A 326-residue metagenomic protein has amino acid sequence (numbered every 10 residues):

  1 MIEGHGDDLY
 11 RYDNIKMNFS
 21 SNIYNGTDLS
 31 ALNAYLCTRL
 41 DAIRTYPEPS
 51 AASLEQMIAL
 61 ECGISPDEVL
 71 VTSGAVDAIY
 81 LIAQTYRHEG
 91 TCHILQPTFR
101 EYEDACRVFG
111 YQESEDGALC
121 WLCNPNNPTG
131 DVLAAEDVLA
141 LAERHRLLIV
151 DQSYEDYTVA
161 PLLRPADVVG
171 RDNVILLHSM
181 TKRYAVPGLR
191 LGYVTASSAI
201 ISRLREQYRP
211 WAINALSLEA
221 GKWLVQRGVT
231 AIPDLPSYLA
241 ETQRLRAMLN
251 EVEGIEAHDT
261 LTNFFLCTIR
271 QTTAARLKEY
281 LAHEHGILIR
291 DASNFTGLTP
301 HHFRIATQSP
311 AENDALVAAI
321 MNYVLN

Functional and structural regions predicted by a protein language model:
M1-T45: N-terminal "arm"/small-domain region of PLP-dependent enzymes with the aminotransferase-like
D28-A31, S50, N173-E251, E256-H258: PLP-dependent aminotransferase class I/II
S30, T272-E279, A311-A315: Short, conserved charged micro-motifs
A51-E55, S65-E89: Conserved beta-loop-alpha segment that forms the PLP phosphate-binding cup at the N-terminus of a helix
S73, T85-R107, Q112: Conserved PLP-anchoring active-site segment centered on the Schiff-base-forming lysine
R107, S114-P161: Active-site phosphate-binding strand-loop segment of PLP-dependent enzymes
L239, V252-H285: Conserved PLP-binding catalytic core of the aspartate aminotransferase-like
H283-E284, G297-N326: PLP-dependent enzyme catalytic core of the Aspartate aminotransferase-like
